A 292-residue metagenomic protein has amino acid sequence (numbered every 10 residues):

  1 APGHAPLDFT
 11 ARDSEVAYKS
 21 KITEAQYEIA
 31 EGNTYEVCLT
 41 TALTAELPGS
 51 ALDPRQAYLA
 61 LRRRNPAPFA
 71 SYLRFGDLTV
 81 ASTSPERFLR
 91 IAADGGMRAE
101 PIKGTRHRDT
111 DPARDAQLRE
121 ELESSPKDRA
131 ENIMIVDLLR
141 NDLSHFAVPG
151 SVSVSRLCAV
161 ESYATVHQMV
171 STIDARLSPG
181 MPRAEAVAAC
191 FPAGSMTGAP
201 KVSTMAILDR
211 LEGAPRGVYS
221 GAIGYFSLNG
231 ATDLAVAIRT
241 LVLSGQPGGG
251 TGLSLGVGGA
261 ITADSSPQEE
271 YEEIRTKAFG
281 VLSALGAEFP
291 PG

Functional and structural regions predicted by a protein language model:
A1-G292: Extended alpha-helical targeting/anchoring segments, especially N-terminal organellar/secretory targeting helices
